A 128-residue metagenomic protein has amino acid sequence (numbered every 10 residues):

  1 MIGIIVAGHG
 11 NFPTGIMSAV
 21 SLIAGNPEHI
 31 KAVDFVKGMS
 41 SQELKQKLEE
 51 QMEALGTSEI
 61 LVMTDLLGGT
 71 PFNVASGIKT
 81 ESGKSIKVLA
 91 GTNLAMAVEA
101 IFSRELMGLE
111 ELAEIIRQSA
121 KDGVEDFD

Functional and structural regions predicted by a protein language model:
I2-D128: N-terminal loops that bind phosphate or other acidic moieties and the adjacent beta-alpha structural core
